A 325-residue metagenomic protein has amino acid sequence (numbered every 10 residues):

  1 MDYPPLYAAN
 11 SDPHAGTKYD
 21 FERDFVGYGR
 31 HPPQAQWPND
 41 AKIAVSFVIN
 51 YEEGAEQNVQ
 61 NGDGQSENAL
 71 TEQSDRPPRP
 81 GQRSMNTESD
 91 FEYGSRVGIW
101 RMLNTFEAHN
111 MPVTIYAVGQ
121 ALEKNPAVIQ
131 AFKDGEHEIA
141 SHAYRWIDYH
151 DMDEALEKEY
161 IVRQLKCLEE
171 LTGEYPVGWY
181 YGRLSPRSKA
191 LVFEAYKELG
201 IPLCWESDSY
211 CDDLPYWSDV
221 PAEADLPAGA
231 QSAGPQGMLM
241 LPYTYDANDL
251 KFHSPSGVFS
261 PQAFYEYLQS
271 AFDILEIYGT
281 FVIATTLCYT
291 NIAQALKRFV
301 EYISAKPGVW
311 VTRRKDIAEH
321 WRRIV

Functional and structural regions predicted by a protein language model:
Y3-E138, R145, G308: Active-site beta->alpha N-cap acidic-glycine motif
P5-N39, K166-G279: Active-site-adjacent pocket scaffolds in enzyme catalytic domains
F47-I49, S141, W205-D208, I283-T285 (+1 more regions): Active-site flanking residues adjacent to catalytic metal/cofactor-binding acidic residues
Q57-N61, V128, L191-F193, W217-V220 (+2 more regions): Short aromatic-enriched loop/helix-cap "lid" or pocket-rim segments at secondary-structure transitions that line
S74, R79-R83, S89, W100-L103 (+6 more regions): Metal-dependent polysaccharide deacetylase catalytic core of the NodB/CE4 family, i.e., the active-site-bearing domain
R96, E154-V162, V258-E266, T290-A293 (+1 more regions): Non-membrane alpha-helical structural segments and their capping/turn regions in soluble enzymes
E123-H137, V192-C204, Q294-E301: Short, electropositive alpha-helical surface patch
G200-L203, Q262-V325: C-terminal domain-boundary segment and adjacent tail
